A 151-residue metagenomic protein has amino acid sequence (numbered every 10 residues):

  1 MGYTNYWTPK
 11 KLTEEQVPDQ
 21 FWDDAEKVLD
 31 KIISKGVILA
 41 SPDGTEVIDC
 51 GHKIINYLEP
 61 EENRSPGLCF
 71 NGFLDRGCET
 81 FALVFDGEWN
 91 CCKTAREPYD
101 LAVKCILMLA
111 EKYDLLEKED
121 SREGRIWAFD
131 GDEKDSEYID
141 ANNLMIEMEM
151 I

Functional and structural regions predicted by a protein language model:
M1-I151: Acidic (Asp/Glu-rich) sequence patches and key acidic residues that form negatively charged surfaces used
